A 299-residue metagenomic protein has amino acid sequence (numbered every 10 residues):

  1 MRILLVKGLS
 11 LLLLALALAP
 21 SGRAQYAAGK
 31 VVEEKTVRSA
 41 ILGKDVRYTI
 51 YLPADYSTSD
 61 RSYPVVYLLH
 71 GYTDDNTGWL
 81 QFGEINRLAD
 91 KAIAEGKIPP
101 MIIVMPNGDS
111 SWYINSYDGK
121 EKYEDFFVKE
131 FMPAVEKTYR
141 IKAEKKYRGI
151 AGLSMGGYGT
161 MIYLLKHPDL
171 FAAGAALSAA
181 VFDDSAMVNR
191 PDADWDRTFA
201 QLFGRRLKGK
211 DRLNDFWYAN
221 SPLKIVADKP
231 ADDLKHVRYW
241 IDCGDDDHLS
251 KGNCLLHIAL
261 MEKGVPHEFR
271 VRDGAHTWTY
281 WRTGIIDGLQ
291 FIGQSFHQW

Functional and structural regions predicted by a protein language model:
M1-K7: Positively charged n-region of N-terminal signal peptides that target proteins for export
K7-A19: Bacterial N-terminal signal peptides
P20-A24: Sec/Tat signal peptide C-region and signal peptidase I cleavage site
Q25-W299: Non-catalytic cap/lid and distal C-terminal segments of serine-dependent acyl enzymes
